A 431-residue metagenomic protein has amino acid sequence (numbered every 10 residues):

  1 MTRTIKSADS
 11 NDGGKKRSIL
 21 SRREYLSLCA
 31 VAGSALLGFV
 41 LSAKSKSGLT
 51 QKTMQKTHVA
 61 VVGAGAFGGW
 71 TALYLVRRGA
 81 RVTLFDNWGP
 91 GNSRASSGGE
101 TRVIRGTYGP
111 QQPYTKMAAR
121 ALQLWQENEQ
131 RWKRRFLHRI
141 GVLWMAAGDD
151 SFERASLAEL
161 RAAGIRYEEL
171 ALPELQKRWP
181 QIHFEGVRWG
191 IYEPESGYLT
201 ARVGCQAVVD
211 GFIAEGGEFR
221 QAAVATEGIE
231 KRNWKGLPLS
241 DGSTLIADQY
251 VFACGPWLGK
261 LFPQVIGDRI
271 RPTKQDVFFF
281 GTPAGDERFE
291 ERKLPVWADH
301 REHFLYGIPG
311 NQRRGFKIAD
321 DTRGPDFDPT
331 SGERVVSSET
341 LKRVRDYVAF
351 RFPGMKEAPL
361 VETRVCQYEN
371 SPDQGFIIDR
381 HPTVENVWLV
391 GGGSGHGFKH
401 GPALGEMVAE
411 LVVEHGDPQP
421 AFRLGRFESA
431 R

Functional and structural regions predicted by a protein language model:
M1-L20, S47: N-terminal secretory signal peptides
R17-S27, S34-M54: N-terminal twin-arginine translocation
H58-T83: N-terminal Rossmann-like FAD-binding beta1-loop-alpha1 element of flavoenzymes
L73-R78, K133-H138, Q249, P256-N386: Active-site substrate-recognition segment that forms the wall of the catalytic cavity or substrate channel
R77-S96: Glycine-rich FAD pyrophosphate-binding loop
T101-R178: Dinucleotide-binding Rossmann-like beta1-alpha1 core, especially the glycine-rich loop that anchors the ADP
A147-G216, R220-Q221, T226-N233: Flavin (FAD/FMN) cofactor-binding and adjacent substrate-gating region of FAD-dependent oxidoreductase domains
Y347-R431: C-terminal catalytic lobe of FAD-dependent flavoproteins
